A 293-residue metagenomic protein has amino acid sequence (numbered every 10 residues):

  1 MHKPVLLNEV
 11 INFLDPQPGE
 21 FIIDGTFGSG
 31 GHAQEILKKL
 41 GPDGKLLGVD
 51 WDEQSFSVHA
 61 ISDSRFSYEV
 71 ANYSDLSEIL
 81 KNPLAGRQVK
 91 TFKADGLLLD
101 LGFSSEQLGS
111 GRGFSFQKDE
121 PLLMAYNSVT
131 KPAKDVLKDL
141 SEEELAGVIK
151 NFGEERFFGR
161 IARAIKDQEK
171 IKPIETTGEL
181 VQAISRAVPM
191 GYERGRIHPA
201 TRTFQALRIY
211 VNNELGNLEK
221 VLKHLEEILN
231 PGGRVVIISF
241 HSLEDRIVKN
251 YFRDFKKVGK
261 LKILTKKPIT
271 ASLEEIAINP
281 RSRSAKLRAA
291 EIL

Functional and structural regions predicted by a protein language model:
M1-L293: S-adenosyl-L-methionine-dependent methyltransferase catalytic core, i.e., the SAM/SAH-binding region
